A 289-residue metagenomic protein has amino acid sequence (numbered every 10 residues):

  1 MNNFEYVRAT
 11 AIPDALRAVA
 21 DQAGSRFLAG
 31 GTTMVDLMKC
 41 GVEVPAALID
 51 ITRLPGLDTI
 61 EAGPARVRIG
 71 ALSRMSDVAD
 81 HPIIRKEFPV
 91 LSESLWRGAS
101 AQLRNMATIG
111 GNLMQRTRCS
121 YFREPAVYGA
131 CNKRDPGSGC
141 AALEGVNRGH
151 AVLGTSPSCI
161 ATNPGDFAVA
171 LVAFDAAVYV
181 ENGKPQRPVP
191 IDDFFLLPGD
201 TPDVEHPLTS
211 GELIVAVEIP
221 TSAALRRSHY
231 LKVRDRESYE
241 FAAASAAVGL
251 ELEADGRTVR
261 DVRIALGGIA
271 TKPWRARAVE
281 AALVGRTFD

Functional and structural regions predicted by a protein language model:
M1-D289: C-terminal structural segment of proteins
